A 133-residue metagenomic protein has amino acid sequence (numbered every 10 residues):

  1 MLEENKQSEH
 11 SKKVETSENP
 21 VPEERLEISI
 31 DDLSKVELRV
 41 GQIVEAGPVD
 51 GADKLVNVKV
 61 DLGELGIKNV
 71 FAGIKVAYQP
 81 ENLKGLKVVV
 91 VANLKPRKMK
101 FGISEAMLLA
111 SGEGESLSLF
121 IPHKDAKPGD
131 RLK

Functional and structural regions predicted by a protein language model:
M1-K133: Phosphate-backbone binding interfaces of nucleic-acid-interacting proteins
